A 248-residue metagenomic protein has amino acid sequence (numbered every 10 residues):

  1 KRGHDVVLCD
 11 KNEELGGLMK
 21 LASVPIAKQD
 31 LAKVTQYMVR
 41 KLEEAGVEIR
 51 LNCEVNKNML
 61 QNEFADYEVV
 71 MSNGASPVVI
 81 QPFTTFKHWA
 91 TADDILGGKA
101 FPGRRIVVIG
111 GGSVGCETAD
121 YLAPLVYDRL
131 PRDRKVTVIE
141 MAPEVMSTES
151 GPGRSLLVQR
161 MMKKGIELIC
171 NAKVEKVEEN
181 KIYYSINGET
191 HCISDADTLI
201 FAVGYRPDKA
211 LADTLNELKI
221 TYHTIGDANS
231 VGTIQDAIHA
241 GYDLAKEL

Functional and structural regions predicted by a protein language model:
K1-L15, L51-N62, S72-E149, S185-L248: Rossmann-like dinucleotide/flavin-binding elements
G17-Y67, S147-A172, N180: N-terminal Rossmann-like dinucleotide/flavin-binding domain of flavoprotein oxidoreductases that bind FAD/FMN
